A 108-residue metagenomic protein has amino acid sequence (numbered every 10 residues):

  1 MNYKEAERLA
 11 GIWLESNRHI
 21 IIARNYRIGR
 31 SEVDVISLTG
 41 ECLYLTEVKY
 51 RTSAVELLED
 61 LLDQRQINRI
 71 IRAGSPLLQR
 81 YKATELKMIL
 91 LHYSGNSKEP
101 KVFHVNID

Functional and structural regions predicted by a protein language model:
M1, E5, R30, L57 (+1 more regions): Residues at secondary-structure transition points
M1-R24: Acidic-basic catalytic patches of nuclease active cores, encompassing PD-(D/E)XK and other metal-cofactor nuclease
E7, E32, E47: Acidic-residue sensor for enzyme active/binding pockets
I20-L43: Active-site metal-binding core of divalent-cation-utilizing nuclease and nuclease-like domains
V35-A54, I70: Conserved catalytic cores of phosphodiester-cleaving nucleases, focusing on short active-site segments
Y50-S97: Catalytic cores of nucleic-acid endonucleases
Y93-D108: Short, C-terminally biased terminal segments at protein or domain edges
